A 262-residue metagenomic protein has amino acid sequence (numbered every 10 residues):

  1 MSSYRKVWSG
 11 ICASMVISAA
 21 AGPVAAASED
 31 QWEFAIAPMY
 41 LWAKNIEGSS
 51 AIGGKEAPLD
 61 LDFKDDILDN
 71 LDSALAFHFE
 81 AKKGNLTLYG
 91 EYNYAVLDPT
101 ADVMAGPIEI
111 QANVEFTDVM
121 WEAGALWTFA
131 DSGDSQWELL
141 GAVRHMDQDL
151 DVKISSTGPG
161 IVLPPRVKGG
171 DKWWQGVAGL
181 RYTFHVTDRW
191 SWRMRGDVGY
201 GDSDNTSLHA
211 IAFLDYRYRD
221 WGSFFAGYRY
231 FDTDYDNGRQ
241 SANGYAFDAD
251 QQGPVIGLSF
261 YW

Functional and structural regions predicted by a protein language model:
M1-E33: Cleavable N-terminal export/targeting peptides
E33, A249-W262: Outer-membrane beta-barrel "beta-signal"
I36-P38, F77-K83, A123-W127, G141-V143 (+4 more regions): Residues on the lipid-exposed face of transmembrane beta-strands in outer-membrane beta-barrel proteins
M39-L41, K82, N93-A95, T128 (+4 more regions): Outer-membrane beta-barrel pore domains and translocons
N45-D72, Y92-M120, M146-W173, G201-S203 (+1 more regions): Extracellular/periplasm-exposed beta-strand and loop segments of Gram-negative cell-envelope proteins, dominated by
N85-G90, G133-D134, D188-W192, W221-F224: Repeated loop/turn-to-beta-strand initiation elements of outer-membrane beta-barrel proteins
M120, W173-G179, N205-F213, S223 (+1 more regions): Transmembrane beta-barrel architecture of outer membranes
W190-N205: Transmembrane beta-strand segments that form the barrel wall of outer-membrane beta-barrel proteins
